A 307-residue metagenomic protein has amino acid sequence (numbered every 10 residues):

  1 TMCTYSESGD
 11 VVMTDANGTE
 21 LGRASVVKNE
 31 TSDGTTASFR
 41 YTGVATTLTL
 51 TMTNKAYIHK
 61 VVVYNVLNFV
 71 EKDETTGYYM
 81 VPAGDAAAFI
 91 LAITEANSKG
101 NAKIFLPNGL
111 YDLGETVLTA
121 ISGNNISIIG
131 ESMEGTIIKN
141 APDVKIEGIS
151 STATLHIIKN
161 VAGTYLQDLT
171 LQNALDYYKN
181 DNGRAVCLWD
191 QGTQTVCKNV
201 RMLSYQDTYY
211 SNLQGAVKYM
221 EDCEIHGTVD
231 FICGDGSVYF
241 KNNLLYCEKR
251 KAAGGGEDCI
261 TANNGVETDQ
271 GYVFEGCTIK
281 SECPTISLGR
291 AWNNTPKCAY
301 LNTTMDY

Functional and structural regions predicted by a protein language model:
T1, S8, G34-S38, Y57-I58: Short beta-strands within extracellular/lumenal beta-sheet-rich domains
S6-E20: Short, surface-exposed beta-strand/strand-loop-strand elements in extracellular ectodomains
S8-D10, I58, N101, N125: Exposed beta-strand and adjacent loop surfaces of beta-rich binding modules that mediate intermolecular recognition
G18-A24, E134-K139: Surface-exposed loop/edge segments in extracytoplasmic proteins
T19-A45: Extracellular carbohydrate recognition and processing domains and analogous Trp-centered ligand-binding platforms
T49-Y57: Short beta-strand-plus-loop segments that form exposed binding edges in beta-rich domains
V62-Y78: Low-complexity, Pro/Thr/Ser/Gly/Ala-rich linker/spacer regions in secreted, extracellular modular proteins
T75-M80, A86-Y307: Sequence-level preference for short, compositionally simple segments enriched in small aliphatic or small polar residues
